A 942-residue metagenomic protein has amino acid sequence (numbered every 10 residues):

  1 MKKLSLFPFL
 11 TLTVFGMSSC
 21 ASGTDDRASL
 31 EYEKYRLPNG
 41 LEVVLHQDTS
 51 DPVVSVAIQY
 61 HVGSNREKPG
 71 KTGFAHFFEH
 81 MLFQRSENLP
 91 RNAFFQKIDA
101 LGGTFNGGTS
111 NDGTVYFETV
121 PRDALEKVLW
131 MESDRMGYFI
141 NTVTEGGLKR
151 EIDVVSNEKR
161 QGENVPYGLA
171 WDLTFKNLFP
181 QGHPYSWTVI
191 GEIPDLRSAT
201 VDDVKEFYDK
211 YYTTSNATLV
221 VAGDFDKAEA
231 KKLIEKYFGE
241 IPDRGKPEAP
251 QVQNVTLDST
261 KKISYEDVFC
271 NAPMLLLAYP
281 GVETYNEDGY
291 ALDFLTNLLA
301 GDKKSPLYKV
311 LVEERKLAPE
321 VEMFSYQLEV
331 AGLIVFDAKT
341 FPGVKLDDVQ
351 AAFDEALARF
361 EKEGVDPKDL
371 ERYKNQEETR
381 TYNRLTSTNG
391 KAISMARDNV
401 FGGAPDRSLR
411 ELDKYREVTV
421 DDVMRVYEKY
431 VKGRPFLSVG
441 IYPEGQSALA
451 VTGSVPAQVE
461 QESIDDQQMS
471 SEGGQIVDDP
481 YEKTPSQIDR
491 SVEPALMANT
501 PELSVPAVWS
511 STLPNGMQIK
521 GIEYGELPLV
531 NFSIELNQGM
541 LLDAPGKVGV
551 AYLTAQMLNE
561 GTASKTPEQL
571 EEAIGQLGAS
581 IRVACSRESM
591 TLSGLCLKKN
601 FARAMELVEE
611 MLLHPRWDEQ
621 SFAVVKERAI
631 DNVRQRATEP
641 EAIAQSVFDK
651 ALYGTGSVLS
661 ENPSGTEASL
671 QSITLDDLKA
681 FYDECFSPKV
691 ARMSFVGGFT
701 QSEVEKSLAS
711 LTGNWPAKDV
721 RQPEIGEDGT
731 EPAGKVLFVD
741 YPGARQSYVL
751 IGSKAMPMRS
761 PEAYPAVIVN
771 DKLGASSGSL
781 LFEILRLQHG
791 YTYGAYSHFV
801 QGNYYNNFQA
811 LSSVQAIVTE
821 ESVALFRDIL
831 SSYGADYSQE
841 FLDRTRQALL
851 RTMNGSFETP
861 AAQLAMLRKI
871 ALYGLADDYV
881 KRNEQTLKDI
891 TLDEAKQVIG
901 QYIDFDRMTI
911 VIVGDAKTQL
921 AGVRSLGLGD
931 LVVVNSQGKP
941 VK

Functional and structural regions predicted by a protein language model:
L4, L12, S19-V43, D226-D267 (+8 more regions): Proteolytic maturation boundary segments
H46, D51-E67, G73-F77, R91-Y138 (+16 more regions): M16 family metallopeptidases and their MPP-like homologs
L125-K127, K227-K231, E287, V344-D348 (+5 more regions): Short, conserved charged micro-motifs
S133-V143, Y237-G245, D354-V365, M611-W617 (+3 more regions): A common structural junction motif
E145, I152, K205-Y237, P435-F436 (+4 more regions): Non-catalytic, conformational "gating/processing" segments within enzyme and secreted inhibitor domains
V155-G162, Q253-E266, Y373-R384, C596-L597 (+3 more regions): Short, conserved secondary-structure transition motifs
L196-T200, V204, L670-I673, L678: Alpha-helical scaffold elements lining the catalytic groove of polysaccharide deacetylases
